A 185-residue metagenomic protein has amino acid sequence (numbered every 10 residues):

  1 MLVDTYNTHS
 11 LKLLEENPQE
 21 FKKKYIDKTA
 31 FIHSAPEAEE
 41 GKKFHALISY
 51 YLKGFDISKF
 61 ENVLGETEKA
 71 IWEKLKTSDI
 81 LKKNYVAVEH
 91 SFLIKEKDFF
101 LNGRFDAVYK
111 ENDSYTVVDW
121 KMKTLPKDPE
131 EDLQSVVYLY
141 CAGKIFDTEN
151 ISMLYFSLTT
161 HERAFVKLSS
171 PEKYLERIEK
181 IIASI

Functional and structural regions predicted by a protein language model:
L2-I57, L64, A87-H90: Nuclease catalytic cores
L11-E15, K22-K24, H45, S49 (+3 more regions): Generic detector of well-ordered alpha-helical segments enriched in charged/polar residues, highlighting helical
K22-K28, Y115-V118, L154-A164: Short acidic (Asp/Glu) and glycine-rich catalytic loops that position anionic groups and cofactors
K43, L133-C141: Short amphipathic alpha-helical face segments that pack within enzyme cores and frequently flank/anchor catalytic
L47-K127, L133, K144, T148-S152 (+1 more regions): Catalytic cores of nuclease domains that cleave nucleic-acid phosphodiester backbones
V88, K97, A142-I185: Metal-dependent nuclease catalytic regions and adjoining charged, substrate-binding loops involved in nucleic-acid end
K127-E131, L175-I178: A short, polar/proline- and glycine-enriched secondary-structure boundary/capping micro-motif
